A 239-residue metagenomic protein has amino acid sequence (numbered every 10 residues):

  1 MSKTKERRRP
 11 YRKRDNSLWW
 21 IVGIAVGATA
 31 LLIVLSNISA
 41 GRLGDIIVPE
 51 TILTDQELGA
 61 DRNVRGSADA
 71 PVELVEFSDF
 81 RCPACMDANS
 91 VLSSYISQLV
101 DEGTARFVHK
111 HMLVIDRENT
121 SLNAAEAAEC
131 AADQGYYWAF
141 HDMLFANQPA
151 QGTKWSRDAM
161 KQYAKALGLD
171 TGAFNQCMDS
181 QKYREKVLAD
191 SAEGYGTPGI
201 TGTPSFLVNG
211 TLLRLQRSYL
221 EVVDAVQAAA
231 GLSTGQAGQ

Functional and structural regions predicted by a protein language model:
M1-A40, Q162-Q239: C-terminal cap of thioredoxin/glutaredoxin-like
S39-T54: Ser/Thr/Pro/Gly-rich low-complexity linker/stalk segments immediately outside membranes or between
D55-V72: A short beta-strand-turn-helix
A60, L92-S94, A192: Alpha-helical scaffolding within the catalytic cores of extracellular/periplasmic polymer-degrading hydrolases
V64-S67, S97, T197: Short secondary-structure boundary/capping segments
S67, E76, L215: Conserved strand-loop elements at the edges of beta-sheets that form or border functional pockets
A70, V75-K165, T201, A237: Structural alpha/beta surface segment adjacent to cysteine/selenocysteine redox centers across thiol/disulfide enzymes
